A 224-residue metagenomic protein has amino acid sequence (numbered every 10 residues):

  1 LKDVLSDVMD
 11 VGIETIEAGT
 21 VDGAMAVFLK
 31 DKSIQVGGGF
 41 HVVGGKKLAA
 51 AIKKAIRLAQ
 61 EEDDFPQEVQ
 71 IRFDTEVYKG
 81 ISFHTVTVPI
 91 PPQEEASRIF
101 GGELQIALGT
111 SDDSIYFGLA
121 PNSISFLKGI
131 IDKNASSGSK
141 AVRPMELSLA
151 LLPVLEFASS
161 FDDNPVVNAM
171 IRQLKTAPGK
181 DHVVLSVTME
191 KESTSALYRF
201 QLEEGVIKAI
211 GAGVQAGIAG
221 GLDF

Functional and structural regions predicted by a protein language model:
L1-F224: Signature of soluble extracytoplasmic/periplasmic domains of secreted precursors and cell-surface proteins
